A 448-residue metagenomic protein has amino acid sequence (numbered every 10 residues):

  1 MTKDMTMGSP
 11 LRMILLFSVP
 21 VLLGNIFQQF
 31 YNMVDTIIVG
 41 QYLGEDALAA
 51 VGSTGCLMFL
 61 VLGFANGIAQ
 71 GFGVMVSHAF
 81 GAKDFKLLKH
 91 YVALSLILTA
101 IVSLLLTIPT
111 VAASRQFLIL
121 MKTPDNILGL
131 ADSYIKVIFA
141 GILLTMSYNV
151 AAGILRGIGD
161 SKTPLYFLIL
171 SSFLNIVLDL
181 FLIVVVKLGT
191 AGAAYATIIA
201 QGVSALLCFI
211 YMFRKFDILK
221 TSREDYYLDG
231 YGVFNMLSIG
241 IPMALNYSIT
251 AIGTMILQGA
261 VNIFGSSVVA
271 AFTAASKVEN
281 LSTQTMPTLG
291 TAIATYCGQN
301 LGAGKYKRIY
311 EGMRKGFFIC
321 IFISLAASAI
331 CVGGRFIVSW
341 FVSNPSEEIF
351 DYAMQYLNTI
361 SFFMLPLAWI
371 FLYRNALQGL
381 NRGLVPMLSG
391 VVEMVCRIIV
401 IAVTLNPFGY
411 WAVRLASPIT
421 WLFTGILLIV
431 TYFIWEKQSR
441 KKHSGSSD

Functional and structural regions predicted by a protein language model:
M1-S18, V76-G141, V185-I241, C297-F363 (+1 more regions): Short alpha-helical transmembrane segments in multi-pass integral membrane proteins
V19, D35, F72, A113-S114 (+12 more regions): Hydrophobic/aromatic residues in alpha-helical transmembrane segments
V21-V74, I138-T145, F234-Q299, C320-A327 (+3 more regions): Transmembrane helix-bundle signature of multi-pass secondary active exporters and lipid flippases
M33, Y42-E45, A79-A82, G157-I158 (+5 more regions): Helix-loop interface residues and adjacent transmembrane-helix termini in multi-pass membrane transporters, primarily
L48-I108, T145-P164, A271-R335, L367-S389: Small-residue-rich hydrophobic transmembrane alpha-helices
L60, N175-L180, A205-F209, L281-Q284 (+3 more regions): Hydrophobic transmembrane alpha-helices of multi-pass small-molecule transporters
A69, V137-R156, P164-S172, A193-L206 (+4 more regions): Short runs within selected transmembrane alpha-helices of multi-pass transporters and secretion channels
